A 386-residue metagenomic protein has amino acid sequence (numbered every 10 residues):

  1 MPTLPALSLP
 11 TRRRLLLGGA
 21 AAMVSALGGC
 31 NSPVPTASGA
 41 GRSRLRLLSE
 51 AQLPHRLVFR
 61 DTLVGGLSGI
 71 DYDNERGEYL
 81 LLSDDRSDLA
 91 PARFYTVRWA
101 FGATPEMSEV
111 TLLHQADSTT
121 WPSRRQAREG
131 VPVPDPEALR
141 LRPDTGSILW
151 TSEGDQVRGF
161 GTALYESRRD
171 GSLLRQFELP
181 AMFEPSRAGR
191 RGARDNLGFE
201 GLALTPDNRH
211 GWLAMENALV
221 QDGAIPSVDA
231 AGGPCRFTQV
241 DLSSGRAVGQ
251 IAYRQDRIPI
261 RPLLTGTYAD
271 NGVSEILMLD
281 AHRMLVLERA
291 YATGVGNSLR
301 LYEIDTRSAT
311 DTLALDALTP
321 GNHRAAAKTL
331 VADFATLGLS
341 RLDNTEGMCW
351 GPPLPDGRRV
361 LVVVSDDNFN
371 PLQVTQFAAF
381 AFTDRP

Functional and structural regions predicted by a protein language model:
P2-A22: N-terminal secretory signal peptides and thylakoid transit peptides that target proteins across membranes
N31-P386: Sequence/structural signature of beta-propeller domains
